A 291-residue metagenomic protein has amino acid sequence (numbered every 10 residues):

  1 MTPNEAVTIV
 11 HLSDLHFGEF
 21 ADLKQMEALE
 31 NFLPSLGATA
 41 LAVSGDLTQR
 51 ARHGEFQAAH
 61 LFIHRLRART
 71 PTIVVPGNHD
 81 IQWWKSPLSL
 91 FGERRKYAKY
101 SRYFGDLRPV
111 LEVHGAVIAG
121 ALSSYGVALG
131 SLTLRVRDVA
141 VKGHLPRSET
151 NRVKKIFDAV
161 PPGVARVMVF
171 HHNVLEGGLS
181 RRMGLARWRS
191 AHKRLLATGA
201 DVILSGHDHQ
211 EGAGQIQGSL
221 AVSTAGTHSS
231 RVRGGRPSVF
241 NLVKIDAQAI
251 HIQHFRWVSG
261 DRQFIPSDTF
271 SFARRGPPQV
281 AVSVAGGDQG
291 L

Functional and structural regions predicted by a protein language model:
M1-A68, W83-W84, K155: N-terminal active-site segment of His-dependent metallophosphoesterases
M1-V10, P109-G120, P161-A165, I216-V222: Beta-strand-turn-beta hairpins that frame and shape the catalytic cleft of phosphate-ester-processing enzymes
L12-S13, L41-D46, T72-N78, L122 (+3 more regions): Active-site neighborhood of phospho(di)ester-bond hydrolases with catalytic His/Asp-centered motifs
G18-A21, Q49-G54, A58, P76-S86 (+4 more regions): Active-site environment of divalent metal-dependent phosphoester hydrolases
A58-K155, V160, R194-L196, L242: Extended active-site neighborhood of metal-dependent phosphoesterases/phosphodiesterases
S131-V139, H144, V160-V202, D208: Active-site-proximal segments of metal-dependent phosphoesterases and phosphodiesterases across multiple
S180-Q248: Conserved beta-sheet core of the metallophosphoesterase superfamily
I245-L291: A short C-terminal boundary segment appended to hydrolase-like catalytic domains
